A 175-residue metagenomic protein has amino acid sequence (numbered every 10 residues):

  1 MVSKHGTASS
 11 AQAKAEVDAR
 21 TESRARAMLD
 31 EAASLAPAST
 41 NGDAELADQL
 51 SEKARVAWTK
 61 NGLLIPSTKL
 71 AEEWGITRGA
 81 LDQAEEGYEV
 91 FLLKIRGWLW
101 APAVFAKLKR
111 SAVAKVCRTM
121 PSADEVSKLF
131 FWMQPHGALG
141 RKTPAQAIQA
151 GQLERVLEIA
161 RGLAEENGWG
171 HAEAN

Functional and structural regions predicted by a protein language model:
M1-N175: Non-transmembrane "mature" sequence context
